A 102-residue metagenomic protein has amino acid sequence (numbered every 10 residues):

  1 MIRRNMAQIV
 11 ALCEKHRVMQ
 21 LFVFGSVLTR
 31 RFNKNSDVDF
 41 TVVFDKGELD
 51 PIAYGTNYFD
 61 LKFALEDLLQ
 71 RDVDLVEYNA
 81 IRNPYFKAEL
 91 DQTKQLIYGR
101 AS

Functional and structural regions predicted by a protein language model:
M1-F22, L28-R30, K34, G47-S102: Catalytic core of pol beta-like nucleotidyltransferases
S36-V38: Short, conserved active-site loops that position catalytic residues or coordinate cofactors/metal ions across diverse
T41-D45: Short hydrophobic/aromatic beta-strand micro-patches that form the beta-sheet surface supporting nucleotide- or nucleic
